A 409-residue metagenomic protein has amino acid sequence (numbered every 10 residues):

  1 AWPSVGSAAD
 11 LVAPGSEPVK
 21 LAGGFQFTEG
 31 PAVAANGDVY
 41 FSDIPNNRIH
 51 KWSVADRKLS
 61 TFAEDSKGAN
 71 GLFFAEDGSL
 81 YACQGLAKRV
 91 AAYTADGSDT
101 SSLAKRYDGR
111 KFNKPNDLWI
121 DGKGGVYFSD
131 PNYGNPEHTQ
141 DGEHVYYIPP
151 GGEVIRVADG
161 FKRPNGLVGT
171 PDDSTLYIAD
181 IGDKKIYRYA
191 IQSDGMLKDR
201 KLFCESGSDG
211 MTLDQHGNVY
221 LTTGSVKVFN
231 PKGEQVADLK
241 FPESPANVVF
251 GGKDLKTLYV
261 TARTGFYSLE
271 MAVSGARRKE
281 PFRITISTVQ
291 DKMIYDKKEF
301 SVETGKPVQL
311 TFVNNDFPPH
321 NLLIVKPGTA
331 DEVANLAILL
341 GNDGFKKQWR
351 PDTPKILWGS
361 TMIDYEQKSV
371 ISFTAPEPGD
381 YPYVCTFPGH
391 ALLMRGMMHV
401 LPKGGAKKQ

Functional and structural regions predicted by a protein language model:
W2-K279: Sequence-structural signature of mature extracellular/luminal beta-sheet repeat domains, prominently beta-propellers
E17-P18, P281-R283, G305-Q309, E366-V370 (+2 more regions): Intrinsic-disorder/low-complexity, polar/charged segments enriched in Ser/Thr/Lys/Arg/Asp/Glu/Gln
G37, N46-N47, L322-T329: Short Gly/aromatic-enriched secondary-structure transition segments
G151-E153, K326-E332, A391, V400-A406: Short edge-strand/loop segments of extracellular domains
E280-Q309: N-terminal edge beta-strand
E299-I324, S369-P382, H399-P402: Beta-strand cores of secreted/periplasmic/IMS beta-sandwich domains, seen most often in copper-related folds
V325-T353: The feature marks short-to-medium sequence segments in extracytoplasmic or secretory-pathway proteins
K347, P354-Q409: Extracellular/periplasmic metallocenter environments
